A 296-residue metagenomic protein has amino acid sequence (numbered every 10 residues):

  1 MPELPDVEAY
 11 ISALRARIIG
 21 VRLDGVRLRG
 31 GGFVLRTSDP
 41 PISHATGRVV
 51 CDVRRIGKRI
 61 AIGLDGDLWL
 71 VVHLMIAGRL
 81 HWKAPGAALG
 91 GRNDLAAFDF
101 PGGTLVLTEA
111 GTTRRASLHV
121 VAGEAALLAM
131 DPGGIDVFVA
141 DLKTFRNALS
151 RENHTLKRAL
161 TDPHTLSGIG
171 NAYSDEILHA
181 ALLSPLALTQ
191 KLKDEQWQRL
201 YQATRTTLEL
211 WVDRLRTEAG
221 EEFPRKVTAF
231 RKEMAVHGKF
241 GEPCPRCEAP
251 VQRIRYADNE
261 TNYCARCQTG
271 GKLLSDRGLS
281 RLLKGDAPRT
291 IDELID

Functional and structural regions predicted by a protein language model:
M1-L118, V139, R281-G285, T290-D296: Gly/Gly-Pro- and Ser/Thr-rich, intrinsically disordered tail segments characteristic of DNA damage-repair and tolerance
P5, Y10-I11, V21, M75-A77 (+6 more regions): Generic hydrophobic/packing signal
R22-P41, R54, R59, A148-D296: Basic, nucleic-acid-binding surfaces and adjacent catalytic neighborhoods in DNA/RNA-processing proteins
R36, G47, G57, G78 (+8 more regions): Glycine-centered flexibility motif
L70-L183, L188-E195, L200-Y201: Phosphate/anion-contacting hairpin/loop surfaces
